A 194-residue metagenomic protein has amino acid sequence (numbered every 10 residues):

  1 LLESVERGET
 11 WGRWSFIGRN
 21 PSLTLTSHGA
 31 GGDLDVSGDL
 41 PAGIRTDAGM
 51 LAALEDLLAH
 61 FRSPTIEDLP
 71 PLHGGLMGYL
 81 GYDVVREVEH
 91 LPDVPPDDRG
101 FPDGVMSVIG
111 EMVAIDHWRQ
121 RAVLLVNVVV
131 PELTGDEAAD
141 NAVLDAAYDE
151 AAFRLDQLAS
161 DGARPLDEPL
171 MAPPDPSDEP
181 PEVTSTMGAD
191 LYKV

Functional and structural regions predicted by a protein language model:
S4-T46, Y82-V194: Extended accessory regions or peripheral subdomains of proteins
M50-E67, E89-G100: Short acidic (Asp/Glu) patches
R62-P70, A163-L170: Short, flexible active-site-proximal loops enriched in glycine and acidic residues
G75: Catalytic beta-strand/loop module used to bind and position nucleotide/cofactor moieties in cofactor-attachment
